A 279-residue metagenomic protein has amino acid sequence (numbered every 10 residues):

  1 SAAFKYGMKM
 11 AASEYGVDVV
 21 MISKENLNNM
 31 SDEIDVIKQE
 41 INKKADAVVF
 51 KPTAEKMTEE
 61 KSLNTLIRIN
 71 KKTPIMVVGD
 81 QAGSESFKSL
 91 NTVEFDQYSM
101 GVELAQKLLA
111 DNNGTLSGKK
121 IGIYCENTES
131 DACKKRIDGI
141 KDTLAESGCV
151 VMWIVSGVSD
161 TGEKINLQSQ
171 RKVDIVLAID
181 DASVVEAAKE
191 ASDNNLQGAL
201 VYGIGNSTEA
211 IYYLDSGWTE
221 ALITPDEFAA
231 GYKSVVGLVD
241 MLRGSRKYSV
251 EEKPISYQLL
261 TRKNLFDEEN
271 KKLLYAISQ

Functional and structural regions predicted by a protein language model:
S1, V20-I22, A47-K51, P74-G79 (+6 more regions): Structural recognition of the beta-strand scaffold that forms the well-ordered cores of secreted hydrolase catalytic
S1-G7, A11, V20-I34, P52-M57 (+3 more regions): Extracytoplasmic "Venus flytrap"
A2-Y15, M100-L104, D131-V150, E186 (+1 more regions): Short, solvent-exposed amphipathic alpha-helices that sit in or adjacent to ligand/effector-binding or catalytic
A12, Y124, A132, A229-Q279: Hinge/cleft segment of the Venus flytrap/periplasmic-binding protein
S13-N26, K120-I123, T143-D160: Short beta-strand elements in bilobed, periplasmic/extracellular small-molecule ligand-binding domains
A47-I69, I140, V155-Y213: Hydrophobic alpha-helical
E55-S99, S207-E220: Flexible loop/hinge segments that line or gate small-molecule binding clefts
T92-K119, N206-A210, P225-S245: Hydrophobic alpha-helical segments within soluble ligand-binding/sensing domains
